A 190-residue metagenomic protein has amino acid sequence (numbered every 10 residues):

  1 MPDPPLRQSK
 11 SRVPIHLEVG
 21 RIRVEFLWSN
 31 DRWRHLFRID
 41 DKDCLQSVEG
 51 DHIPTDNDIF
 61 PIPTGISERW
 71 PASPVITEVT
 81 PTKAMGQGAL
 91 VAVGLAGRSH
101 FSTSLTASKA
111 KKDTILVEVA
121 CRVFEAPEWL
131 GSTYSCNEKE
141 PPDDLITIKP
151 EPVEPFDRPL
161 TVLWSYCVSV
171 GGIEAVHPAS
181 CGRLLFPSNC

Functional and structural regions predicted by a protein language model:
M1-L6, S169-C190: Sequence termini and other peripheral, non-core segments
P2-Q87: Acidic-aromatic substrate-binding/catalytic surfaces of carbohydrate-active enzymes
R7-S9, H16-E18, S29-D31, A84-G86 (+4 more regions): Solvent-exposed loop and beta-edge segments used for protein-protein assembly and interaction
L17, W33-D40, G86-G97, V117 (+3 more regions): Generic recognition of long tandem-repeat/solenoid scaffolds
D40-P54, L95-S104, A126-W129: Short, surface-exposed beta-strand/loop "edge" segments at domain boundaries and coil↔beta transitions
P61-T114, E118-F124: Extended, loop-rich substrate-binding clefts of extracytoplasmic carbohydrate-active enzymes
L116-P142: Acidic (Asp/Glu-rich), glycine- and aromatic
V119, R158-E174, P178: Short Pro-Gly-centered flexible turn/kink motifs
